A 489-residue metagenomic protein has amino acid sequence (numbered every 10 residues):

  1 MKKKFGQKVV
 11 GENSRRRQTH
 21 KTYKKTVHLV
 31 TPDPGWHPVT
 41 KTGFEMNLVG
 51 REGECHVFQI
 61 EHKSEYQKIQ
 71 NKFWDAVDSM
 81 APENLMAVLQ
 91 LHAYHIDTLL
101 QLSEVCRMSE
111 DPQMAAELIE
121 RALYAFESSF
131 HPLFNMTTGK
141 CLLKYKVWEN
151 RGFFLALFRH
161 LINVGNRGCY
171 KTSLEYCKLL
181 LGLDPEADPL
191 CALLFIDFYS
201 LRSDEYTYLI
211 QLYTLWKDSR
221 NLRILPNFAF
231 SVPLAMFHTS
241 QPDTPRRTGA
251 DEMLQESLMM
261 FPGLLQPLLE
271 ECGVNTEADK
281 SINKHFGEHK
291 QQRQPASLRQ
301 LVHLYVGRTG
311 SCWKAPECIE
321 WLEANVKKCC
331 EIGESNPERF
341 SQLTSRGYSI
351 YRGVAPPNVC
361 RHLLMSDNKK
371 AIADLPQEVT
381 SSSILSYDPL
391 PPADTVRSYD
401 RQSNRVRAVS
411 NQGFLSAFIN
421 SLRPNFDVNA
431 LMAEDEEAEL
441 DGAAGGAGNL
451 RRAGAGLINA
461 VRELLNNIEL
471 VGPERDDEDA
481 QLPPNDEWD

Functional and structural regions predicted by a protein language model:
M1-P38, T42, E54-V57, E270-D489: Long C-terminal extensions of eukaryotic subunits of large macromolecular complexes
V49-D78, E83-A87, M108-G168, L179 (+2 more regions): Short coil/linker segments at helix-helix boundaries
E61-Y66, Y94-I96, W148-L157, E186-C191 (+1 more regions): Generic helix N-cap/helix-start motif at coil->alpha-helix transitions
M86-H92, L179-E186, T214-L222, Q255-G263: Solenoid-like repeat scaffolds
T98, P132, P189-A192, P267: TPR alpha-solenoid repeat register
Q101, F154-L155, R159, L190 (+5 more regions): "A position-specific structural signal for the A-helix of alpha-solenoid helical repeats
A116-E120, K171-K178, E205-D218, T244-S257: Alpha-helical repeat scaffolds
R121, E127-S128, T138-C141, Y145-R151 (+2 more regions): Alpha-helical adaptor scaffolds
